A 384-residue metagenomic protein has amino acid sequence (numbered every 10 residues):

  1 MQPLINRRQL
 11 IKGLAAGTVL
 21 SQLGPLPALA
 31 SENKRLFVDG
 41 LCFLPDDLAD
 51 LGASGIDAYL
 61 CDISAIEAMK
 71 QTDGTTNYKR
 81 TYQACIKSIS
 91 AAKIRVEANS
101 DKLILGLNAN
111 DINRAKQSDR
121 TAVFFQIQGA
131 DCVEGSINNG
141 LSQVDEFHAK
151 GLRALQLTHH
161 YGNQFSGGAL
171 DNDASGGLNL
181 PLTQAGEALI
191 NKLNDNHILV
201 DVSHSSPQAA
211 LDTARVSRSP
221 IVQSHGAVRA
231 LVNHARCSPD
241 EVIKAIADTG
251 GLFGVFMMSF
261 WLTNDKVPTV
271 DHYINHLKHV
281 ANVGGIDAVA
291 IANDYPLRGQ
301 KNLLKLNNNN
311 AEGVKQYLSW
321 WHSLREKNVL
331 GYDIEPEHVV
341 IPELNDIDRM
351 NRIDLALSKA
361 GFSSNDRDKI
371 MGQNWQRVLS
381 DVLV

Functional and structural regions predicted by a protein language model:
L4-I5, I11-G167, D171-G176, N233-I243 (+2 more regions): N-terminal hydrophobic targeting/anchoring segments and the immediately downstream early-domain regions of hydrolases
A174-D265: Active-site core of metal-dependent hydrolases
